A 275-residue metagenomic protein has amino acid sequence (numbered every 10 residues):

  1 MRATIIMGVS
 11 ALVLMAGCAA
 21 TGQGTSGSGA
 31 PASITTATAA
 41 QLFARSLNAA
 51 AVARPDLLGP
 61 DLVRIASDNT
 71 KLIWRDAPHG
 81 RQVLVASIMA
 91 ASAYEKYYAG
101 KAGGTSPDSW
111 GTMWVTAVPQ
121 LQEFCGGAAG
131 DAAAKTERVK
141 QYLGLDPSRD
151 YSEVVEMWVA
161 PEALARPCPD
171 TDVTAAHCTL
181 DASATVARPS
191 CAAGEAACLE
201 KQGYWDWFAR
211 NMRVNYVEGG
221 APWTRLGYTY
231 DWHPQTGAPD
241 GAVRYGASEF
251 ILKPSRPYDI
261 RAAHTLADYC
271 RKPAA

Functional and structural regions predicted by a protein language model:
M1-G8: Bacterial N-terminal signal peptides that target proteins for export
M15-G17: C-terminal motif of bacterial Sec signal peptides marking the signal peptidase cleavage site
A19-T21: Bacterial signal peptide processing site
Q23-G29: Compositionally biased, proline/threonine/alanine/serine-rich low-complexity intrinsically disordered stretches
G29-W114: ADP-ribose/NAD+-binding catalytic cleft of ART/PARP-like enzymes
H79-A175: Extracellular-facing segments of soluble proteins and assemblies that are Gly/Ser/Thr-biased and enriched in aromatics
Q141-A275: Conserved NAD+-utilizing ADP-ribose enzyme module
